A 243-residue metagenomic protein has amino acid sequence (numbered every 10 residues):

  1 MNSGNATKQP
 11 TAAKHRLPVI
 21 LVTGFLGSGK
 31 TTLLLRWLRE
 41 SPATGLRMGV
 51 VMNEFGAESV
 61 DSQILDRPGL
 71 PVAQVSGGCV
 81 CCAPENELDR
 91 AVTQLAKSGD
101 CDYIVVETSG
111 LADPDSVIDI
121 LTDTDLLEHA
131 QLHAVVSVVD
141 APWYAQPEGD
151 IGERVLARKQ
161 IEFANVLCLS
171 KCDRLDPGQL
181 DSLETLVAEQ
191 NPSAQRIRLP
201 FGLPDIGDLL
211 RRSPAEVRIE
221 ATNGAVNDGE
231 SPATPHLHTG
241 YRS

Functional and structural regions predicted by a protein language model:
N2-T23, S28, T32-I151, V155: Nucleotide-state-sensitive switch-loop elements of NTP-binding domains
N2-T7, K159, V166, C172-S243: C-terminal accessory "lid"/substrate-recognition subdomains
S76, V105, K171, R242-S243: Conserved short-loop catalytic and cofactor-binding motifs
I118-S193, F201: Conserved catalytic-core segment of NTP-binding enzymes
